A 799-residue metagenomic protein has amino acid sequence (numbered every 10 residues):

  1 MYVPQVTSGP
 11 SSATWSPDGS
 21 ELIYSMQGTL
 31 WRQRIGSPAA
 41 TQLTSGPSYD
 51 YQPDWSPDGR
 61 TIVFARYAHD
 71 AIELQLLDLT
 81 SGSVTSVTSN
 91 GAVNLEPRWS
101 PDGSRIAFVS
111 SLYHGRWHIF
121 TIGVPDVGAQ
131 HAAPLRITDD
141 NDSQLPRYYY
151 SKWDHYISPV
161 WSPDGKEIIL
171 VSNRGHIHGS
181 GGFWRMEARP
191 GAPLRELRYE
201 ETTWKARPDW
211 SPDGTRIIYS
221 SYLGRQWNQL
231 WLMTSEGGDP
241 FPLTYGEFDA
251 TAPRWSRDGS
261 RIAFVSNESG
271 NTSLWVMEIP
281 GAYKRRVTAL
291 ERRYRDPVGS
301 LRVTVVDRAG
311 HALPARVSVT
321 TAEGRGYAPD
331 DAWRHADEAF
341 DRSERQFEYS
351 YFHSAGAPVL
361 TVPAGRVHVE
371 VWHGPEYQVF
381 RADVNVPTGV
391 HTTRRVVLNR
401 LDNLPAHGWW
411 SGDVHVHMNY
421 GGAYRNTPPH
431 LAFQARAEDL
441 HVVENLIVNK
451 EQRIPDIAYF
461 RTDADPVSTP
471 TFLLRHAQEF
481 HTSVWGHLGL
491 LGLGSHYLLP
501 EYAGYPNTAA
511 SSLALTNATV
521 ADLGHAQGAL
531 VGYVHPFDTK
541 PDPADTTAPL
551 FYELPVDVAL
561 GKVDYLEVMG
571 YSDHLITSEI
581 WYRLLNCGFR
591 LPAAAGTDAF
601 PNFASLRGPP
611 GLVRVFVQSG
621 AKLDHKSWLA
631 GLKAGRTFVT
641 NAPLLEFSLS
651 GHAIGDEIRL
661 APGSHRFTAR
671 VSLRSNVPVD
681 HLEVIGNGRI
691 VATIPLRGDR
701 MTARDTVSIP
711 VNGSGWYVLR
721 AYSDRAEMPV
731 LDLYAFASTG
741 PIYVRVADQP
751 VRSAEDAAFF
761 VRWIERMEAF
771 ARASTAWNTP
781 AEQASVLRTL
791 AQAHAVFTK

Functional and structural regions predicted by a protein language model:
Y2-W31: Beta-strand-rich domains and repeat architectures in extracellular enzymes and scaffolds, especially beta-propellers
V6, S25-W31, S45-Y49, V63-L76 (+11 more regions): A flexible loop/linker signature enriched in serine peptidases of the S9 family
D18-S20, D58-R60, D102-S104, D164-K166 (+2 more regions): Short coil/turn segments that connect the beta-strands within blades of beta-propeller domains
I279-G299: Pro/Ala/Gly-rich low-complexity, hydrophilic intrinsically disordered segments
E291, V298-H353, P358-L360, W372 (+5 more regions): Charged catalytic cores and adjacent phosphate/nucleic-acid-binding surfaces used for phosphate/nucleic-acid chemistry
S343, V362, T392-Y420: Replace "His-x-His-based motif
H407-A593, T597, F603-A604: Catalytic cores of extracellular degradative/oxidative enzymes
